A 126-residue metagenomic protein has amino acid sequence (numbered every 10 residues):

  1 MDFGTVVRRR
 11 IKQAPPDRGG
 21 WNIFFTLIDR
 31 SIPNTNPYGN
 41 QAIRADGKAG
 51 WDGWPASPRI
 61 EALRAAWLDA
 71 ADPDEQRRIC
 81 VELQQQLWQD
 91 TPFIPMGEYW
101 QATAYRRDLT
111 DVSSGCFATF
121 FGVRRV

Functional and structural regions predicted by a protein language model:
M1-A42, C80: Periplasmic binding protein-like
D2, A70-D74, T119: Short linear motifs at secondary-structure transitions and domain/linker junctions
F3, F24-F25, W54, F93 (+1 more regions): Phenylalanine-focused residue identity feature
R8, P58-A65, D74-Q85: Solvent-exposed, polar/charged alpha-helical surfaces in well-ordered, non-transmembrane soluble domains, broadly
I11-G19, Y38-D69, E98-V126: Short, solvent-exposed loop/beta-turn-alpha elements that line the ligand-binding surface or hinge of extracytoplasmic
D17-F24, A70-R107: Bilobed periplasmic-binding protein-like "clamshell/Venus-flytrap" ligand-binding domains
F25-N40, E61-A71, Q89-P92: Short flexible/disordered coil segments
